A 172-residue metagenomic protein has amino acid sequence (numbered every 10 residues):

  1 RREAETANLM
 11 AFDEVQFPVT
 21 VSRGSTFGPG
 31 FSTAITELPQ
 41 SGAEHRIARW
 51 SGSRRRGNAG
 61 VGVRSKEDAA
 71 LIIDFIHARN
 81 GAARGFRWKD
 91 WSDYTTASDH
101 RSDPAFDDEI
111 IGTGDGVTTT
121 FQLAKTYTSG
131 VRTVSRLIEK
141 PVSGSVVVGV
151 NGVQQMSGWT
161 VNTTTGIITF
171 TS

Functional and structural regions predicted by a protein language model:
R1-E3, W88: Intrinsically disordered, low-complexity regulatory regions of eukaryotic regulatory proteins
E3-A7, F12-E14, P18-S22, P29 (+1 more regions): Polar, enzyme-active/binding microenvironments
N8-R84: Solvent-exposed edge beta-strands and adjacent loop segments that serve as assembly or binding interfaces
A34-Q40, R64-E67, H100-D103, Y127 (+1 more regions): A short linear-motif detector with a strong N-terminal bias
G52, G116, F170-T171: A broadly tuned, weak detector of single residues within folded domains
R56, T118-T120, T163-I167: A generic structural signal for beta-strand entry/edge sites
V63, K125-T128, T169-S172: Secondary-structure transition/turn motif
I76-T160: Extended beta-strand solenoid/passenger and fiber regions
